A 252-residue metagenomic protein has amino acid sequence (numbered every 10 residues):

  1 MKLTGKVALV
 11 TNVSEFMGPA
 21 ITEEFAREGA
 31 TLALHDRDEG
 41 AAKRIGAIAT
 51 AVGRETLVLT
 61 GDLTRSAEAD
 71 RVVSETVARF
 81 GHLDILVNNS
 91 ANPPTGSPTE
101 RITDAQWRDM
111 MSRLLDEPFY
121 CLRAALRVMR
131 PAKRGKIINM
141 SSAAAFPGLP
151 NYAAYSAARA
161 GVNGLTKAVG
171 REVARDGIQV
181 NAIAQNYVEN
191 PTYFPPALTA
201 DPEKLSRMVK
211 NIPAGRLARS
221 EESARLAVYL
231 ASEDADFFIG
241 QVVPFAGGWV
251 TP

Functional and structural regions predicted by a protein language model:
V7, S14-F16: Conserved glycine-rich cofactor-binding loop
G96, P147, V228, I239-P252: Short C-terminal tail/terminal secondary-structure segment of NAD(P)H-dependent dehydrogenase/reductase domains
S97-T99, T103-M111, K204, M208: Substrate-binding pocket helix/loop in short-chain dehydrogenase/reductase
E100, P147-A153, R175-D176, G215 (+1 more regions): Active-site loop immediately N-terminal to the catalytic Tyr-X3-Lys motif of short-chain dehydrogenase/reductase
L122, A158, T166: Active-site helix of classical SDR
R127, R171-R175, D236: Alpha-helical segment proximal to the catalytic Tyr-Lys
S142: Residue(s) in the substrate-gating loop at a strand-loop-helix junction that position the organic substrate next
